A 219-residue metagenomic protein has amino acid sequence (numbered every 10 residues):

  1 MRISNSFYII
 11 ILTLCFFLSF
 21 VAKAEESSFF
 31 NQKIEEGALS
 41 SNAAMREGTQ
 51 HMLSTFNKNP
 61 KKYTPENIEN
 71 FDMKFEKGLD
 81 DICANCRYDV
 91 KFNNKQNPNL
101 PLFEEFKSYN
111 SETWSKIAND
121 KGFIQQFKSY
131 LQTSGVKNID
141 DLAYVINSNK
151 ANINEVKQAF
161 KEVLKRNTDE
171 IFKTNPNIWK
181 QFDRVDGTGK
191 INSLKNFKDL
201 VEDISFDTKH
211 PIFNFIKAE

Functional and structural regions predicted by a protein language model:
M1-I10: Bacterial N-terminal signal peptides that target proteins for export
I9-S19: Bacterial N-terminal signal peptides
F20-A24: Sec/Tat signal peptide C-region and signal peptidase I cleavage site
E25-C83: Acidic-basic catalytic patches of nuclease active cores, encompassing PD-(D/E)XK and other metal-cofactor nuclease
E26-S27, T49, D120-I124, I139 (+6 more regions): Short amphipathic alpha-helical segments that mediate assembly, nucleic-acid/protein binding, or membrane association
D80-E105: Active-site beta-strand-loop-beta-strand hairpin of nuclease catalytic cores that positions key catalytic residues
N99-P101, F106-K173: Catalytic cores of nucleic-acid endonucleases
K165-E219: Non-catalytic C-terminal interaction segments of nucleic acid-processing enzymes
